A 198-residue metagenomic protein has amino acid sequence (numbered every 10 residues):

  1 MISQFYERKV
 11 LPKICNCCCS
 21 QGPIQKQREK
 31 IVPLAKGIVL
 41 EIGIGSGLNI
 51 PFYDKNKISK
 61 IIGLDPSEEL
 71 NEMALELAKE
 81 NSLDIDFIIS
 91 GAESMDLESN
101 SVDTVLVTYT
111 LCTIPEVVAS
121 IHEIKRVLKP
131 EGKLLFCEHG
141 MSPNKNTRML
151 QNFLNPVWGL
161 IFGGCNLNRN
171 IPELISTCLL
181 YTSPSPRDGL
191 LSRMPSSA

Functional and structural regions predicted by a protein language model:
C19-I38, L48: Conserved alpha-helix/loop element of class I SAM-dependent methyltransferases that forms part of the SAM/SAH-binding
S46-S94: Class I SAM-dependent methyltransferase SAM/SAH-binding core
E93-T104: A short acidic, Gly/Pro-enriched loop at the edge of an enzyme's catalytic core that lines a small-molecule cofactor
T104-E116: A short SAM/SAH-binding and catalytic strip from SAM-dependent methyltransferases
V118-P130: A short glycine-rich, Lys/Arg-flanked "PGG" loop and its adjoining helix->strand segment in the class I
G132-E138: Conserved beta-strand signature within the Rossmann-like core of class I S-adenosyl-L-methionine
G164-L179: Short alpha-helix
Y181-P186: Conserved small/polar residues in nucleotide/adenosyl-binding loops
